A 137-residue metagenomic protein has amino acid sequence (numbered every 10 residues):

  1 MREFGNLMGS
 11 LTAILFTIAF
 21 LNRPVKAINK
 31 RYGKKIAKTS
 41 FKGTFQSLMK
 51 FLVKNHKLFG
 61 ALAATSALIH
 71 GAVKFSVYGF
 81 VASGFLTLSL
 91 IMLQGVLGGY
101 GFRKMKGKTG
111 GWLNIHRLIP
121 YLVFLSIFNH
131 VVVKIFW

Functional and structural regions predicted by a protein language model:
M1-W137: Membrane-embedded alpha-helical bundles that constitute the cytochrome b-like, heme-associated redox core of multi-pass
